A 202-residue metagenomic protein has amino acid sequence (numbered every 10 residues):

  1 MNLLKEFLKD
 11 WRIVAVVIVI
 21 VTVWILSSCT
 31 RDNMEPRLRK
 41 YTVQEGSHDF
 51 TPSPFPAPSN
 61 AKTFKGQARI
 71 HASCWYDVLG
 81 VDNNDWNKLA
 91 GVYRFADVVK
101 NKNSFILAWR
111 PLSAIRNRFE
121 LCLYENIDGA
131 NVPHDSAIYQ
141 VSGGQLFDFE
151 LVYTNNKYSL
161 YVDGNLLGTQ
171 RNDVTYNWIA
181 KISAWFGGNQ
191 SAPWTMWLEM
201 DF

Functional and structural regions predicted by a protein language model:
M1-K9: N-terminal secretory signal peptides that target proteins for export/translocation
N2-L3, V19-G46: Bacterial Sec-dependent N-terminal signal peptides
R12-I20: Sec-dependent N-terminal signal peptides
L38-E120: Secretory/extracellular carbohydrate-interaction modules and structurally similar beta-sandwich "look-alikes"
Y124-D148: Short, aromatic/His-centered strand-loop micro-motif at the edge of beta-sheets
Q145-Y153, Y158-L160: Short tryptophan-centered beta-strand motifs in secreted/extracellular beta-sheet-rich domains of glycan-recognition
Y161-N165: Short strand-turn-strand beta-turns centered on an Asx-Gly dipeptide
R171-F202: Flexible glycan-contacting loops in extracellular carbohydrate-active proteins
